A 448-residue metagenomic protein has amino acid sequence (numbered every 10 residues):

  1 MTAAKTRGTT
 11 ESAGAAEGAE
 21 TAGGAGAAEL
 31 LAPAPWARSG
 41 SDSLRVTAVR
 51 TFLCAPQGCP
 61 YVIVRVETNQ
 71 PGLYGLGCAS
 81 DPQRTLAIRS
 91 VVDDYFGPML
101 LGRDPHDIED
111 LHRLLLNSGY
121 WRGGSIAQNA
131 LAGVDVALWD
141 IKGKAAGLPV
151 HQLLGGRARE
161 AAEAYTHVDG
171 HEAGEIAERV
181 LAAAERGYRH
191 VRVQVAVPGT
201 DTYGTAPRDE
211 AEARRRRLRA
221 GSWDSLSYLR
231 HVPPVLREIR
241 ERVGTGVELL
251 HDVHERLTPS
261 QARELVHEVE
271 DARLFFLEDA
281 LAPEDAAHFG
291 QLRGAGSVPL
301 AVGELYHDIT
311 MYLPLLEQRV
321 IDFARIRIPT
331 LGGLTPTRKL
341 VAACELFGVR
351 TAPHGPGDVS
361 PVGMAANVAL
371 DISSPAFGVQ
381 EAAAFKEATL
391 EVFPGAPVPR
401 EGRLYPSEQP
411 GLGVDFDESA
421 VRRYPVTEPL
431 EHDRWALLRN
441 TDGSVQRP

Functional and structural regions predicted by a protein language model:
A3, L30-A32, W36-C54, V134 (+2 more regions): Flexible C-terminal active-site loop/helix
A4-A28: Intrinsically disordered, low-complexity terminal tails and inter-domain linkers enriched for S/T/G/P/D/E
P33-A34, N69-A146, S444-R447: Metal- or metallocofactor-binding catalytic centers and their adjacent structured scaffolds across diverse enzyme
V46, G72, F96, V134 (+8 more regions): Conserved, mostly hydrophobic/aromatic
V62-Q70, A396-P399: Short beta-strand elements
S90, D94, D110, H267 (+2 more regions): Shared catalytic-loop signature of beta/alpha-barrel
P149, E163, E248, P299 (+1 more regions): Proline-centered loop/turn at the N-terminus of a beta-strand
A161-Q291: Metal-dependent enolase-superfamily TIM-barrel catalytic cores that perform enediolate-based chemistry
